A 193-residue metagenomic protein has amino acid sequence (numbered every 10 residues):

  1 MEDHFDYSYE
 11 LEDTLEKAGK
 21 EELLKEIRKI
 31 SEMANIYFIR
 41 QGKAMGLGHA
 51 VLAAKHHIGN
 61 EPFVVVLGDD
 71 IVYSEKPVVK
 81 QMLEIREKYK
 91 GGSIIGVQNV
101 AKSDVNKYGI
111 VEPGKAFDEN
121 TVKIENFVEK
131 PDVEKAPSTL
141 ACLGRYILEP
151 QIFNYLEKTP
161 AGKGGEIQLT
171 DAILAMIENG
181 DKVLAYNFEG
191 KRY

Functional and structural regions predicted by a protein language model:
M1, V111, F127: Short clusters of hydrophobic/aromatic residues that line enzyme substrate/ligand-binding pockets
E2-A18: N-terminal FAD cofactor-binding segment of flavoenzymes
H4, Q41, F188: Acidic/polar N-terminal loop/beta-strand segments that form early-domain functional surfaces
D6, I58-G59, E178: Short conserved AdoMet
L11-T14, E21, I27-P113, E157-T159: Conserved beta-loop-beta/alpha segment of the NTase-like Rossmann-fold superfamily that binds/positions NTPs
V64, L83, E87, A116-Y193: Catalytic-core segments of class I nucleotidyltransferases/pyrophosphorylases that form NMP-activated intermediates
